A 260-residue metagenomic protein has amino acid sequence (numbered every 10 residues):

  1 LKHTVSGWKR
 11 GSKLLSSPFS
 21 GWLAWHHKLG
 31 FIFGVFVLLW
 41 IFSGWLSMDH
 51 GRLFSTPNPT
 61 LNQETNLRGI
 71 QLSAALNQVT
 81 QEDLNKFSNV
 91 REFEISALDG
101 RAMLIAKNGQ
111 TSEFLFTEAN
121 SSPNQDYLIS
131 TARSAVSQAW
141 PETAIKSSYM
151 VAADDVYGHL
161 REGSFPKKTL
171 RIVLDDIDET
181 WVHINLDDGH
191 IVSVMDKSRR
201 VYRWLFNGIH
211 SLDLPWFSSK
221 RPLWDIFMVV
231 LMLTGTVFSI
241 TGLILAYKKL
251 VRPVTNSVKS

Functional and structural regions predicted by a protein language model:
L1-S260: Conserved histidines in hydrophobic membrane contexts and catalytic metal-binding motifs
